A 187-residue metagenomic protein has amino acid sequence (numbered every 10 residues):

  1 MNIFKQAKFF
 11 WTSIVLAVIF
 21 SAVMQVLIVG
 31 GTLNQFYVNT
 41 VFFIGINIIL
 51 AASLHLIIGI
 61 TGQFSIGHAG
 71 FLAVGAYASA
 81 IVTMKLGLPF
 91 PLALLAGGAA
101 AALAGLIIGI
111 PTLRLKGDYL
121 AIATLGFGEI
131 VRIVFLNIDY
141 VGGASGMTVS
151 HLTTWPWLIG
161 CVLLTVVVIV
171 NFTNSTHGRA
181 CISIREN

Functional and structural regions predicted by a protein language model:
M1-E186: Transmembrane alpha-helices and adjacent helix-loop boundaries
